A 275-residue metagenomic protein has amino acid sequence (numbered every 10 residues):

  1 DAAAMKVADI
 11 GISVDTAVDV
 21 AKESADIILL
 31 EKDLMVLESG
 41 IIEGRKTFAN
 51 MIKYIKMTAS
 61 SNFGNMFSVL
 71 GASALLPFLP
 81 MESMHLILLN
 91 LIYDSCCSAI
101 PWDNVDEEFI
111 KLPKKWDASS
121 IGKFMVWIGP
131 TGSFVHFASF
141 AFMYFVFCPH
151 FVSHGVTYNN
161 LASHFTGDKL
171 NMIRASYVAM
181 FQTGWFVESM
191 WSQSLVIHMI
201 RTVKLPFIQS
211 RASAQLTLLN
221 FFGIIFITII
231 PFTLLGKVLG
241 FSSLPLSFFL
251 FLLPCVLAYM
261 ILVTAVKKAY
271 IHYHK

Functional and structural regions predicted by a protein language model:
D1-A8: Acidic, divalent-metal-coordinating active-site segment for phosphoryl/phosphodiester hydrolysis, typified by short
A3, F78, T131, F232-L235 (+1 more regions): Hydrophobic residues in alpha-helical membrane-spanning segments
A8, S13-L205: Membrane-embedded transport module
N90, V146-G167, N171, S176-K275: C-terminal transmembrane module of polytopic membrane proteins
